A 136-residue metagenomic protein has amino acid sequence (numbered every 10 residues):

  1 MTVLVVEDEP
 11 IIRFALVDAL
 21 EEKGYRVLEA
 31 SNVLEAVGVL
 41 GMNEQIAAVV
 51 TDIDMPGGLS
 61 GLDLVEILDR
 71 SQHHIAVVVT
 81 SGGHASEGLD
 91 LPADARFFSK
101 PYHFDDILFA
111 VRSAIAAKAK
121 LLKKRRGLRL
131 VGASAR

Functional and structural regions predicted by a protein language model:
E7: Conserved acidic carboxylate
P10-L28: Two-component/phosphorelay signaling modules centered on CheY-like receiver
E29-A48: Acidic, metal-coordinating helix/loop segments flanking the phosphotransfer/catalytic sites of two-component signaling
G38, L59-H74: Short amphipathic alpha-helix used as the core "switch/output" element in two-component signaling
D52-I53: Active-site residues of response regulator receiver
T80-S81: Hydrophobic/aromatic residues positioned on beta-strands within the core alpha/beta folds
D90-S99: As written
Y102-I115, A119-R129: C-terminal output helix
